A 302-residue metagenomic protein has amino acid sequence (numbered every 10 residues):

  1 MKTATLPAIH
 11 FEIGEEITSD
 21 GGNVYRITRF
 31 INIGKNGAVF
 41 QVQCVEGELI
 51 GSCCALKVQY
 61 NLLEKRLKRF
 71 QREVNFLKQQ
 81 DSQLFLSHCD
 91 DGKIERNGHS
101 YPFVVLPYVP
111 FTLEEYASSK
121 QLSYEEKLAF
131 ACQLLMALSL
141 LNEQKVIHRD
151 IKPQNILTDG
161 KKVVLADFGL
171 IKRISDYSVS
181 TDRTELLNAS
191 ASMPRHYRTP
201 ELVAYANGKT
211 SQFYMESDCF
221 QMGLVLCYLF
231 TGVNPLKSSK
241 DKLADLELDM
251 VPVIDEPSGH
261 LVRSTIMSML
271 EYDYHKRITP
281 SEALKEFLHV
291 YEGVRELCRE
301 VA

Functional and structural regions predicted by a protein language model:
M1-D20: Juxta-kinase regulatory segment immediately upstream of eukaryotic protein kinase catalytic domains
V42-F70: ATP-binding glycine-rich loop module of kinase domains
D81-K93: Conserved HxN/HPN-centered segment at the entrance to the catalytic loop of eukaryotic protein kinase-like domains
N97-T112: Conserved short submotifs of the Hanks-type protein kinase catalytic core that shape the nucleotide-binding pocket
F130-A131: Activation segment signature within eukaryotic-like protein kinase domains
N142-T158: Catalytic-loop of the protein kinase fold
G160-P194: Activation segment/activation loop of eukaryotic-type protein kinase catalytic domains
